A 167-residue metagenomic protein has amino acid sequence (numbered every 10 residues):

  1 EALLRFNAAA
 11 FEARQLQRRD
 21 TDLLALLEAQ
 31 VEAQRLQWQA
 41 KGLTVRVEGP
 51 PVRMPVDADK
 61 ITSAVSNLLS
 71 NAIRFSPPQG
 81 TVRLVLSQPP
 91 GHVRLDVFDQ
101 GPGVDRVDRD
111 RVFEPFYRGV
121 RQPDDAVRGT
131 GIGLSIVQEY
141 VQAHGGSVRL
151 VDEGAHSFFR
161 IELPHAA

Functional and structural regions predicted by a protein language model:
F11-L16, G49, R53-V56: Conserved micro-motifs of the catalytic ATP-binding
Q17-E32: A conserved beta-strand-to-alpha-helix junction within the catalytic ATP-binding
Q37-V47: Short conserved segments within the C-terminal catalytic ATPase subdomain
A72-I73: Short helix-loop "hinge" at the ATP-lid/N-box region of the Bergerat-fold HATPase_c
Q79-G91: Short beta-strand/loop element within the Bergerat-fold HATPase_c
V104-F116: Short conserved segment of the HATPase_c
